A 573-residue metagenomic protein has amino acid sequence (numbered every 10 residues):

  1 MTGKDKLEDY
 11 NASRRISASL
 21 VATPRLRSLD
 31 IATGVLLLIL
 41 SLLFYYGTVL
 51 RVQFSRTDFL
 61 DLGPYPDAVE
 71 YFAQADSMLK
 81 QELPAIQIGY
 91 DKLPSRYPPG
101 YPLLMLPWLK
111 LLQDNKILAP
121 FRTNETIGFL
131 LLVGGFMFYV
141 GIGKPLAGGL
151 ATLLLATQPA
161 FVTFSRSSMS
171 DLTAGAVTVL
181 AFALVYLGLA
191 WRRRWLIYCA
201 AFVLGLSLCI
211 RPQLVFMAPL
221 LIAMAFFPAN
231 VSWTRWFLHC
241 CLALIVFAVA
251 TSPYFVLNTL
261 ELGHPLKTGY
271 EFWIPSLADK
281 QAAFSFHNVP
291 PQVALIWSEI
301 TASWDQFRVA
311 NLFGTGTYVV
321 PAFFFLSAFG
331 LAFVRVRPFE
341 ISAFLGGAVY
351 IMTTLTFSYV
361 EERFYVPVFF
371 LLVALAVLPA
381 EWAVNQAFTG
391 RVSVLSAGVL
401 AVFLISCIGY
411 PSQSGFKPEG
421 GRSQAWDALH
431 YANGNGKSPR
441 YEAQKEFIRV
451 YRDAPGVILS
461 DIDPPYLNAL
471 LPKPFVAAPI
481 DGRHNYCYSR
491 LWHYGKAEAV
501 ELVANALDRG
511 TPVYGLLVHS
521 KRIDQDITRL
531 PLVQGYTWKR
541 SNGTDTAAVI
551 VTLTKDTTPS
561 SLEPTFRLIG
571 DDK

Functional and structural regions predicted by a protein language model:
M1-F54, V133, V140, F226-V246 (+1 more regions): Start-transfer (signal-anchor) and selected internal transmembrane alpha helices of multi-pass inner/ER membrane
L20-P24, L132-F136, F226, A302-F344 (+2 more regions): Hydrophobic, aromatic-rich transmembrane alpha-helices and their immediate juxtamembrane boundary segments
D30-I39, F202, P219-I222, L244-A248 (+2 more regions): Signature aromatic-anchored transmembrane alpha helix within multi-pass, membrane-resident enzymes that catalyze glycan
R56-L62, A397-P465: Membrane-embedded, lumen/periplasm-facing catalytic core of multi-pass transferases that use lipid-linked donors
K80-G89, H264-G330: Membrane-lumen/periplasm interface segments of multi-pass, membrane-embedded glycan/lipid transferases
F121, A160, R166-A174, P465: Short acidic/glycine- and proline-prone juxtamembrane loop motifs at membrane-interface regions of multi-pass membrane
R122-L146, L180, S327-F329: Transmembrane-helix motifs of polytopic, lipid-linked glycan transferases
L187-R193, I197, M217-T251, F255-V256 (+1 more regions): Perimembrane helix-loop-helix junctions
